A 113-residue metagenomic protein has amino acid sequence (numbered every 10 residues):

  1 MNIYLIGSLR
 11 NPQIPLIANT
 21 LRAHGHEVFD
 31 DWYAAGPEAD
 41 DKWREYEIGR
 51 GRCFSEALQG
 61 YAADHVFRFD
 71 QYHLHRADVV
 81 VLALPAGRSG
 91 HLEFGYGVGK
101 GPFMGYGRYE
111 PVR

Functional and structural regions predicted by a protein language model:
M1-R113: Conserved catalytic or regulatory cores that recognize and/or transform ribose-phosphate-containing ligands
